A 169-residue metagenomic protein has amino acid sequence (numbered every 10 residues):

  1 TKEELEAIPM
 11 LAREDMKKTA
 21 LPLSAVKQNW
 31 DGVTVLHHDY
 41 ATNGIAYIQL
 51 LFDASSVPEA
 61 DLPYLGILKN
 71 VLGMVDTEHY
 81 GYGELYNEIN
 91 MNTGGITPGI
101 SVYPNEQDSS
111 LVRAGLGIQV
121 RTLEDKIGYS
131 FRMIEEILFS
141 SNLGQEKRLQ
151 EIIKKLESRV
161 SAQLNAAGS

Functional and structural regions predicted by a protein language model:
T1-P63: Proteolytic maturation boundary segments
N43-S140, E146-S169: M16 family metallopeptidases and their MPP-like homologs
